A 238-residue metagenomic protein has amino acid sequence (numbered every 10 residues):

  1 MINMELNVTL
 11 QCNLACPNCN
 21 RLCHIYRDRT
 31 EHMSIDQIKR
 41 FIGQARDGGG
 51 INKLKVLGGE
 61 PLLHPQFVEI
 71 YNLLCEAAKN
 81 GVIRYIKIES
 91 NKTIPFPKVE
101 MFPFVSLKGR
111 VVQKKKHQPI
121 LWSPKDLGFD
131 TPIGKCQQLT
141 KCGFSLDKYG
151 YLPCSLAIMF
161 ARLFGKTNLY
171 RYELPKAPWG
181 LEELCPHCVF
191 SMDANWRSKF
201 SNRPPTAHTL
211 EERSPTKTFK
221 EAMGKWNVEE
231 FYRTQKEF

Functional and structural regions predicted by a protein language model:
M1-I88, T206-H208, E221-F238: Conserved alpha-helical substructure of the radical SAM core
M4, R21, Y26, Q44 (+3 more regions): Short, flexible coil/linker segments at or flanking structured domains
I42-G43, L63-K148, L152-R162: Conserved AdoMet/S-adenosylmethionine-binding subsite of the radical SAM
R46-G49, F96-K98, W179: Flexible, charged surface loops at secondary-structure boundaries
L127-K220, V228, E237: Accessory C-terminal segments flanking Radical SAM cores
